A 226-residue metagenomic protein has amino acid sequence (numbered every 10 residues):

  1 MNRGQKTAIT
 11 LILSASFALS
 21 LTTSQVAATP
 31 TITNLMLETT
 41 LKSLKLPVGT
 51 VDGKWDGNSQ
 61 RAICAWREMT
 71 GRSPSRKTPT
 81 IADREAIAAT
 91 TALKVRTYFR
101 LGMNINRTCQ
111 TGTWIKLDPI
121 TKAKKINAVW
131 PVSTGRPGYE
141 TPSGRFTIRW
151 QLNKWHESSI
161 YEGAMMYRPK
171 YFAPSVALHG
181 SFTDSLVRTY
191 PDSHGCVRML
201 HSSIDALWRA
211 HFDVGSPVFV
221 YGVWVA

Functional and structural regions predicted by a protein language model:
M1-A27: Secretory targeting and sorting signals
A27-P30, P47-G53, R72-P74, Y98-L101 (+3 more regions): Second-shell loop/turn segments in exported
T29-A86: Short acidic, glycine/serine/threonine-rich helix-capping segments at coil-helix boundaries
N34, E38, Q60, C64 (+7 more regions): Extracytoplasmic/secreted envelope proteins and their assembly/folding machinery, especially bacterial periplasmic
K42-P47, C64-R72, A92, L117-I120 (+2 more regions): Sec-exported extracytoplasmic/periplasmic mature domains
A89-P137: A structural motif detector for short, solvent-exposed N-terminal "entry" segments of globular domains
R96-Y98, E140-S143, L152-A226: Exported/periplasmic cell-wall-interacting domains
